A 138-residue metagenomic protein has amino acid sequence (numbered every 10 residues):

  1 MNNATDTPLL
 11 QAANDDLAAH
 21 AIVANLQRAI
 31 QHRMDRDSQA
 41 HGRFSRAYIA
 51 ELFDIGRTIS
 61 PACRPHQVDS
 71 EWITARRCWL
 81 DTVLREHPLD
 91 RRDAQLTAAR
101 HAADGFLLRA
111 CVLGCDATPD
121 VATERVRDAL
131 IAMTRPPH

Functional and structural regions predicted by a protein language model:
M1-D15: Helix-turn-helix
T7, D16, H20, D69-S70 (+1 more regions): Residues at alpha-helix boundaries and the short loops/turns that link adjacent helices
A18-T58: Hydrophobic alpha-helical connector segments
Q39-A40, D54, V68-E71, R91 (+1 more regions): Alpha-helical structural elements of signaling/regulatory helical domains
G42-A47, S60, D69-W79, V83-L84: Hydrophobic alpha-helical segments that drive targeting, anchoring, or assembly
A47, E51, H66-Q67, E71 (+1 more regions): A structural signal for repeat-array scaffolds
Y48, I59-R64, A99-F106: Short alpha-helical scaffolding segments that buttress acidic/His motifs in well-ordered protein cores
I73-R77, D81-H138: Hydrophobic/aromatic-rich alpha-helical bundle segments in the mid-to-C-terminal region
